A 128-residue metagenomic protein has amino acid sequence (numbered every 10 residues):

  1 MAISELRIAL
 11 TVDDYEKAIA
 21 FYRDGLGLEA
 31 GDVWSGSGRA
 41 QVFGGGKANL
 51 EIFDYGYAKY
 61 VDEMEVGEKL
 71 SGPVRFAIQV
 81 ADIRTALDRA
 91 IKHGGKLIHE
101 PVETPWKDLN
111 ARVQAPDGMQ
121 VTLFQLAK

Functional and structural regions predicted by a protein language model:
M1-L6, E29-I78, T85-Q114, Q125-K128: Vicinal oxygen chelate
V12-D14, P105: Conserved beta-strand-loop-alpha-helix junction that forms the acyl-donor binding cleft
K17-A18, T85: Short Gly/charged-rich anion-binding patches and loops
A18-R23, A90, G118: Conserved active-site tyrosine of GNAT-family acetyltransferases
Q120-L123: Short glycine-/small-residue motifs
